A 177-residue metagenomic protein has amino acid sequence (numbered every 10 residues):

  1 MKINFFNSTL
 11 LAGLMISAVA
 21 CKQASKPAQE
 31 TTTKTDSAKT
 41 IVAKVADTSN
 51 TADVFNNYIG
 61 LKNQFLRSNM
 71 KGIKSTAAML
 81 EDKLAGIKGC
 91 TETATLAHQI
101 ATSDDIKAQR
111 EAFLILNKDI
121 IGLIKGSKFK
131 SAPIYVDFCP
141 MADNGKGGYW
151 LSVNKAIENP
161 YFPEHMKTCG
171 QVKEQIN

Functional and structural regions predicted by a protein language model:
M1-L10: Bacterial N-terminal signal peptides that target proteins for export
F6-N7, L116, G122-F129, V153-E158: Short, intrinsically disordered, charge-biased short linear motifs at domain edges
S17-A20: C-terminal motif of bacterial Sec signal peptides marking the signal peptidase cleavage site
K22-S25: Bacterial signal peptide processing site
E30-D53: Post-signal peptide N-terminal segment of mature Sec-exported envelope proteins
S49, N56, G60-D82, G86-T95 (+4 more regions): Surface-exposed, polar/charged faces of alpha-helical domains in mature secreted/periplasmic/lumenal proteins
F113-I120, C139: Small-residue-enriched alpha-helical segments and adjacent helix-cap loops that form tight helix-helix packing
S131-N177: Amphipathic, charged alpha-helical segments and their helix-to-coil junctions in extracytoplasmic/peripheral assemblies
